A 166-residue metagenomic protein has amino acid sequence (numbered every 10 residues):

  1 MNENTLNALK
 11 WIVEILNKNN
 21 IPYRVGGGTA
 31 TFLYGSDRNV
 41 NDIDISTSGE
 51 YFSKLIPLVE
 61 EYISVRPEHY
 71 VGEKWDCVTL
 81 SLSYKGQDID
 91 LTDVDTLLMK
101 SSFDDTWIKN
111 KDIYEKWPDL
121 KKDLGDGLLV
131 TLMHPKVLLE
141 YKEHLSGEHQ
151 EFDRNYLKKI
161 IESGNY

Functional and structural regions predicted by a protein language model:
M1-R24, Y51, N155, K159-Y166: Helical scaffold of the NTase/Pol beta-like nucleotidyltransferase catalytic core
I12-I43, T47-S48, K54, H134: Active-site nucleotide-donor binding segment shared across nucleotidyl transfer reactions
A30-T31, T96-L98, V137-L138: Short, solvent-exposed loop/turn segments at secondary-structure junctions
Y34-G35, P57, S101, K142: Short glycine-/acidic-enriched loop or helix-start segments at secondary-structure transitions that form or flank
G49-V65: Amphipathic alpha-helical segments
S64-K100: Conserved catalytic core of two-metal-ion nucleotidyltransferases
S101-Y166: Catalytic cores of NTP-dependent nucleotidyl/adenyl transfer enzymes across multiple folds
